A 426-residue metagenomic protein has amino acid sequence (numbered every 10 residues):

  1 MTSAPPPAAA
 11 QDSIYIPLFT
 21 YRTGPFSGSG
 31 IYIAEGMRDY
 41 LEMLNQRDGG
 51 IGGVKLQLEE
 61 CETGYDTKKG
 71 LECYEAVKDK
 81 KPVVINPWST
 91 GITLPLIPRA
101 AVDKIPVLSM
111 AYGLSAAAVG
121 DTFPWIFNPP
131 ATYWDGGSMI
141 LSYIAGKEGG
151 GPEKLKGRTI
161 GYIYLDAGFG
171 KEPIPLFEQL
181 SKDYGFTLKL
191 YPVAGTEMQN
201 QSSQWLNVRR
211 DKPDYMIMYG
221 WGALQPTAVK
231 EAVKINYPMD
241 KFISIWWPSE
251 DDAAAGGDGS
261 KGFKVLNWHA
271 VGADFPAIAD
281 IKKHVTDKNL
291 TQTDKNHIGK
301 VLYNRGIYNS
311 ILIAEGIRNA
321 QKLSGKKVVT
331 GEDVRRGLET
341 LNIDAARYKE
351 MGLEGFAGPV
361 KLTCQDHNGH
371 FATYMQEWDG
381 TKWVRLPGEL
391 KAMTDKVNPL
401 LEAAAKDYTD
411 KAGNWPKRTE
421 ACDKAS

Functional and structural regions predicted by a protein language model:
M1-Y15, D407-S426: Short, low-complexity disordered leader/linker segments with a strong preference for bacterial N-terminal type II
S13-R38, C61-K68, S89, I163-E172 (+1 more regions): Extracytoplasmic "Venus flytrap"
S13-Y15, G28-E35, Q46-G120, P129 (+2 more regions): Beta-alpha junction/loop-to-helix N-cap segments that form part of ligand/metal-binding clefts
T63, V107-S109, L114-A118, T196-E197 (+2 more regions): Venus flytrap/periplasmic-binding-protein-like
V77-T90, L108-M110, T159-Y164, K212-G222 (+3 more regions): Periplasmic-binding protein-like
S115-A116, P124-I235, G272-A279: Extracellular/periplasmic Venus flytrap/periplasmic-binding protein
E231-S310, L390: Extracellular/periplasmic periplasmic-binding protein-like sensory domains
L290-Y303, A314-G388, A392: Segments of small-molecule ligand-sensing domains
